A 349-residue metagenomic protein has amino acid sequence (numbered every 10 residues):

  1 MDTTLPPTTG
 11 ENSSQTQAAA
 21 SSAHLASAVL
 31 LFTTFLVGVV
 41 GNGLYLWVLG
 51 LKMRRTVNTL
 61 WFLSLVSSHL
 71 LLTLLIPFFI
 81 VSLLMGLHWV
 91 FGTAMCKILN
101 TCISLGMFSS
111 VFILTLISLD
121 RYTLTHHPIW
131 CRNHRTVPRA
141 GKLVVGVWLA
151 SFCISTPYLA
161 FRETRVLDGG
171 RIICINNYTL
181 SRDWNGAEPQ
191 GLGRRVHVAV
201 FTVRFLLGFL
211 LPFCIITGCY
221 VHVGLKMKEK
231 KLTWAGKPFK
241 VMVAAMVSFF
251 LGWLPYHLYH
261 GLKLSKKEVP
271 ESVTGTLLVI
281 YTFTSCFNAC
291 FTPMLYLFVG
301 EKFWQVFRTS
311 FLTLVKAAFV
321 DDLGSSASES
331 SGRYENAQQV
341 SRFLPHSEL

Functional and structural regions predicted by a protein language model:
M1-A18, L167-R171, L180-W184, E301-L349: Intrinsically disordered regulatory tails of 7TM GPCRs
G10-Q17, W89-N100, N133-V144, C153-L210 (+2 more regions): Loop architecture of class A 7-transmembrane GPCRs
S22-V29, L63, F91-I98, K142-G146 (+7 more regions): Alpha-helical membrane-protein architecture signal
A23-A28, F32, V57-L116, L124-H127 (+1 more regions): Extracellular TM2-ECL1-early TM3 structural module of rhodopsin-like
A23-G50, C214-Y220: First transmembrane helix
L31, F35, V48, L72-G86 (+8 more regions): Helix-to-loop junction signature of class
C174-F209, V221-L258: Intracellular effector-coupling site of seven-transmembrane GPCRs, centered on the ICL3-to-TM6 transition
L251-L254, L258-H260, V279-S331: Seventh transmembrane helix
